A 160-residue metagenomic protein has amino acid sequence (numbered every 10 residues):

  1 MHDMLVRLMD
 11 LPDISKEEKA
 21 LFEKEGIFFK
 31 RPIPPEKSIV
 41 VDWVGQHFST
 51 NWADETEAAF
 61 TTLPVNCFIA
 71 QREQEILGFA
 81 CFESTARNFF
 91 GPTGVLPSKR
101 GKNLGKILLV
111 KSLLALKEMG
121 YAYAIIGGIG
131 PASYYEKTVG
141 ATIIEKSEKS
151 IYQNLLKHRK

Functional and structural regions predicted by a protein language model:
M1-E23, G128, G140, K149-I151: Acyl-donor-binding surface of acyltransferase catalytic domains
I27-I39: A short beta-loop-alpha structural element at the N-terminal edge of CoA-dependent acyl/N-acetyltransferase catalytic
I33, A70-E75, F82-E83, T93 (+4 more regions): Catalytic cores of nucleotide-enabled group-transfer and carboxylate-activating enzymes in metabolic and assembly-line
V41-P97: A conserved beta-strand-loop-helix scaffold within acyl/acetyltransferase catalytic domains
V95, G101-L114, K137: Conserved acetyl-CoA-binding loop-helix of GNAT-fold acetyltransferases
L116-G130: Conserved GNAT acetyl-CoA-binding A-motif
E136-K146: Conserved acetyl-CoA-binding loop of GNAT-fold acetyltransferases
K146-K160: …primarily DNA-binding HTH/wHTH and HhH modules…
